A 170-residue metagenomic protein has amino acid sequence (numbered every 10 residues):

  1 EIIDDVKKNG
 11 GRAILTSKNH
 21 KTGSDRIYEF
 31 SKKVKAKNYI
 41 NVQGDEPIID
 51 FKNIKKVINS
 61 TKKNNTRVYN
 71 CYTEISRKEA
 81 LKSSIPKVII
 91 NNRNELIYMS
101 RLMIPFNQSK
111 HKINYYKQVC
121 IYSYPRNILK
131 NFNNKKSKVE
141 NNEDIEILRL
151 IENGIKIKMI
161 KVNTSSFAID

Functional and structural regions predicted by a protein language model:
I2-N59: Short phosphate-binding loop-to-helix
I3, G23, S76-K78, F106 (+1 more regions): Generic structural signal for helix capping and beta-alpha/helix-loop junctions
R12, R67, E95, K156-K158: Conserved beta-strand segments of alpha/beta enzyme cores
L15-T16, N41, N70-C71, Y98 (+1 more regions): Structural signal for conserved beta-strand scaffold positions within catalytic alpha/beta enzyme cores
A36, K63-T66, I155: Short, high-confidence coil segments that cap the C-terminus of an alpha-helix and link into the following beta-strand
I49-K138: Conserved core of the sugar-phosphate nucleotidyltransferase
I113-D170: Conserved alpha/beta core of the MobA/IspD/sugar-nucleotide pyrophosphorylase nucleotidyltransferase superfamily
